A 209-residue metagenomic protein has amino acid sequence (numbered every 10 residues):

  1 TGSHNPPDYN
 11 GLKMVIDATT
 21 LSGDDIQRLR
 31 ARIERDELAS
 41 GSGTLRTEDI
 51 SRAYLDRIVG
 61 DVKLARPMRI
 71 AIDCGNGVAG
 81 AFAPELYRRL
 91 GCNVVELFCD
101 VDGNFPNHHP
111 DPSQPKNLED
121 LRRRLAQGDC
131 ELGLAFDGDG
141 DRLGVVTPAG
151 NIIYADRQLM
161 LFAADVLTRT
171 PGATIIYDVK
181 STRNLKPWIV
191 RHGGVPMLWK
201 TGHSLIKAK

Functional and structural regions predicted by a protein language model:
T1-S3, P7, L125-T147, I152 (+2 more regions): Glycine-rich phosphate-binding loop
N5-P7, L21-S22, R28-L29, V101-F105 (+4 more regions): Short gly/pro/ser/thr-enriched loop/turn and capping motifs at secondary-structure boundaries
D8-G128: Gly/Ser/Thr-enriched, mixed-charge loops and adjacent short helices that form phosphate/oxyanion-binding elements
D8-I16, F82-P84, G138-L159, L185-K186: Short Gly/Thr/Asp-enriched flexible loops that form oxyanion-binding sites at enzyme active sites
D8-N10, A65-M68, L90-N93, G128-E131 (+4 more regions): Short coil/turn connectors at secondary-structure junctions
I16, C74, D137, V179-K180: Conserved residues at beta->alpha junctions
Q27-D56, G60, P148-K209: Proline/glycine-rich low-complexity loops and linkers
